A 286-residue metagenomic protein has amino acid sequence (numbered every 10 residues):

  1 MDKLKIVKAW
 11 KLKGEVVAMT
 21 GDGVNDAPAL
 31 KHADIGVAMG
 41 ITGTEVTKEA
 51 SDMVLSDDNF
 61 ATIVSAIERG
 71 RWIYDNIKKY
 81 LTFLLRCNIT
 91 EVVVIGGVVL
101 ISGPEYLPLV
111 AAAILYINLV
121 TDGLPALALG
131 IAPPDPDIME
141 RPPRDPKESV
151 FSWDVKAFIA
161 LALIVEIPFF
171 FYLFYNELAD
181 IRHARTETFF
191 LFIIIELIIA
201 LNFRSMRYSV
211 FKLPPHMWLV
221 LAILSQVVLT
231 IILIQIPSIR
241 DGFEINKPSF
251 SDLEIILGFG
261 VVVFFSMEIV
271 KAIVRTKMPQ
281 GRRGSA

Functional and structural regions predicted by a protein language model:
M1-M19, A38-R207: Membrane-embedded transport module
M1-N25, K31-I35, I77, V98-G103 (+3 more regions): Cytosolic catalytic headpiece
A29-K31, K48-E49: Structural signature of FAD isoalloxazine-binding scaffolds in flavoprotein oxidoreductases
I114-T121, F192-I199, A222, Q226-L233 (+1 more regions): Alpha-helical transmembrane segments of multi-pass membrane proteins
V155, R185, L219-A222, D252-I256: Transmembrane alpha-helices of multi-pass eukaryotic membrane proteins
F169-F170, Q226-D241: Hydrophobic alpha-helical transmembrane segments in multi-pass integral membrane proteins
K212-V220: Cytoplasmic-side transmembrane-helix entry/capping segments in multi-pass membrane proteins
